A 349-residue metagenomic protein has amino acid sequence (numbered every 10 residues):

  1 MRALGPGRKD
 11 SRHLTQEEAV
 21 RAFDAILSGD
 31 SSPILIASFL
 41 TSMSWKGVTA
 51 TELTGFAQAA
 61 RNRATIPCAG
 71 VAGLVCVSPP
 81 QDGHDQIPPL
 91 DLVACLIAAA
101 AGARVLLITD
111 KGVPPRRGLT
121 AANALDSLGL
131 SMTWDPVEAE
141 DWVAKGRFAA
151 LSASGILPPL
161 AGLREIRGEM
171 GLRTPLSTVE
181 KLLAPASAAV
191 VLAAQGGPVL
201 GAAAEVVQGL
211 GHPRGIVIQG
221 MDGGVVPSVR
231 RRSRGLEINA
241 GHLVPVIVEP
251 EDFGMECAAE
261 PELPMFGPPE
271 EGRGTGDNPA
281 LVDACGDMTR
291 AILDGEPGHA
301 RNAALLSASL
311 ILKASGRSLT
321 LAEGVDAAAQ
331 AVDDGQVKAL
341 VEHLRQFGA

Functional and structural regions predicted by a protein language model:
M1-T51, R63-P67, N302-A304: N-terminal glycine-rich anion-binding loops that anchor highly charged ligand groups
P6-K9, L14, R61-G70, D126-T133 (+2 more regions): Glycine-rich anion-binding loops and their surrounding alpha/beta cores
S28-G29, V77-P88, L192-Q195, D294 (+1 more regions): Short, glycine-rich nucleotide/cofactor-binding loops
T41-S44, A99-A100, S309-R317: Short glycine/serine- and small hydrophobic-enriched flexible loop segments
S42, V48-A57, V113-W134, A150 (+1 more regions): Short, structured segments at the rim of ligand-binding sites
G47-L107: Active-site cofactor/substrate anionic-group-binding motifs, chiefly glycine- and Lys/Arg-rich phosphate-binding loops
P80-G83, K111-R116, M221-G223, V332: Acidic, glycine-rich active-site loops and adjacent beta-strand->loop/helix elements that engage anionic groups
L90-A139: A glycine-rich phosphate/pyrophosphate-binding beta-strand-loop-alpha-helix module
